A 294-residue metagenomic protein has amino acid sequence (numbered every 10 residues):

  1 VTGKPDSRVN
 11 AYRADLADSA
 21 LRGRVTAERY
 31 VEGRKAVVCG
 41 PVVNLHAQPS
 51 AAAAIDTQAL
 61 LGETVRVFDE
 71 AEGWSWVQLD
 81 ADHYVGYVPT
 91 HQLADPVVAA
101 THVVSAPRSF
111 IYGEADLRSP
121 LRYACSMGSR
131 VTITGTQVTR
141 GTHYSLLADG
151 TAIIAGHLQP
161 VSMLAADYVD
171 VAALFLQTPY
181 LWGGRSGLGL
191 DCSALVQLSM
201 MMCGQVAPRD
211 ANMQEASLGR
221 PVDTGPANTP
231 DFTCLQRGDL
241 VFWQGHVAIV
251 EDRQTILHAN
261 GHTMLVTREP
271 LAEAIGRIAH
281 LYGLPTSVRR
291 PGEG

Functional and structural regions predicted by a protein language model:
V1-R34, S50, T57, E63-T64 (+4 more regions): Boundary regions of SH3-family modules and the immediately adjacent low-complexity/disordered segments in eukaryotic
E32-H46, V98-Y112, M201-P221: Short, basic/aromatic beta-hairpin or loop at an interaction surface
Q48-A54, I111-L121, A216-D231: Short alpha-helix capping/helix-loop boundary micro-motifs
A53, A59, C125, F232-L235 (+1 more regions): Short, well-ordered loop/turn sites that connect or cap secondary structure elements
G62, R122-I133, L235-G238: Loop/turn positions that initiate beta-strands
L158-P160, P221-T229, E251-G294: Aromatic- and glycine-rich peptidoglycan recognition patches
Y180-A194, L198-L235: Catalytic cysteine-centered active-site loop
L240, G245-T255: Catalytic nucleophile-His microenvironment captured as a short glycine-rich beta-strand/loop that brackets
